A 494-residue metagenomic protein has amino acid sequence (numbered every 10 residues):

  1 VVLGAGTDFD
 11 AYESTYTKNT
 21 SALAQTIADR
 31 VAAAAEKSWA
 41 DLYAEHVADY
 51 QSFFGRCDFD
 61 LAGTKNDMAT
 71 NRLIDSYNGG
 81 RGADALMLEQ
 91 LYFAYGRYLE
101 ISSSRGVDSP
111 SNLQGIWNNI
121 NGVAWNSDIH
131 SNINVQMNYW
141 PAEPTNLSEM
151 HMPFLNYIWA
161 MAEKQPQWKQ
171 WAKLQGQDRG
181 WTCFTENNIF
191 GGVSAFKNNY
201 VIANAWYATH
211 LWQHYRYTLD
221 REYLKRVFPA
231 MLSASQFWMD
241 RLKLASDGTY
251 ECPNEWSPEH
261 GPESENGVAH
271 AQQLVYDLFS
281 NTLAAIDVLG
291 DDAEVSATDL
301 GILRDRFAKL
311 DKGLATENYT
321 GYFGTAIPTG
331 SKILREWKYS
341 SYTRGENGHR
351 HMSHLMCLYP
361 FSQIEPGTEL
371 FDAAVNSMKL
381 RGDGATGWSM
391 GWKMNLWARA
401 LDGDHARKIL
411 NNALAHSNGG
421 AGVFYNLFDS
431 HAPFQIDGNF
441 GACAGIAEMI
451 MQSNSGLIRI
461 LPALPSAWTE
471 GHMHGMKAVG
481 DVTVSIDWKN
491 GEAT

Functional and structural regions predicted by a protein language model:
V1-I129, L147-M152, I158-W168, G290 (+3 more regions): Acidic/polar, glycine-enriched structural segments that form the non-catalytic walls/loops of the carbohydrate-binding
F9-T20, A24-I27, N112-D128, Q175-L224 (+2 more regions): The feature captures the catalytic groove of carbohydrate-active enzymes
K37-D41, G63, G79-E89, E100 (+10 more regions): Structural helix-adjacent loops and short alpha-helical linkers that scaffold large soluble proteins
W39-A40, Y276, S280-G345, H349-M352 (+3 more regions): Beta-rich accessory regions
G80-A83, W140, N146-I202, W206 (+4 more regions): Active-site lining segments of carbohydrate-active enzymes
E89-S102, W140-T145, R179-R216, G345-N418 (+2 more regions): C-terminal substrate/ligand-recognition segments
L99-S104, N156-K169, A230-A245, R306-N318 (+2 more regions): Long, well-ordered core segments of solenoidal/helical folds
D247, D404-T494: Non-catalytic C-terminal accessory modules of carbohydrate-active enzymes
